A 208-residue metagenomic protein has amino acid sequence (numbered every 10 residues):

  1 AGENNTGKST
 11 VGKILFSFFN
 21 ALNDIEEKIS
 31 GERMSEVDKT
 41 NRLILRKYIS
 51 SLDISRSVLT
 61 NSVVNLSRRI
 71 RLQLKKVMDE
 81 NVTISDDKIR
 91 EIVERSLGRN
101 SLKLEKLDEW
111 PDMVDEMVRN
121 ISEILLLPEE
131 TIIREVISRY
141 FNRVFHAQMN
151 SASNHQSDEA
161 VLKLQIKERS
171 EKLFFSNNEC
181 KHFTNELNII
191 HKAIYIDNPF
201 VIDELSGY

Functional and structural regions predicted by a protein language model:
A1-Y208: P-loop NTPase switch/coupling surface
